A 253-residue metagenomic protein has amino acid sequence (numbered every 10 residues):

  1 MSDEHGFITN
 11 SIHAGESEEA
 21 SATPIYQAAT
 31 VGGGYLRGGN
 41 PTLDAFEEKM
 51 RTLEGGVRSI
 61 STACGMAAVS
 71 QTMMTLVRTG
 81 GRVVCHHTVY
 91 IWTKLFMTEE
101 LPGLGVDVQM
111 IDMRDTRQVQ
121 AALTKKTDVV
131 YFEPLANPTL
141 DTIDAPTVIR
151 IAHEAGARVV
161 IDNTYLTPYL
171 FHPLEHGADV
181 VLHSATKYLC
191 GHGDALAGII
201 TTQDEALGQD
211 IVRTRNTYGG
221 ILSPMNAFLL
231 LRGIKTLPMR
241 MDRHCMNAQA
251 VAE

Functional and structural regions predicted by a protein language model:
M1-Y26: Short conserved active-site loop signatures built around small residues
S2-D3, H13, S59-E253: Conserved PLP-enzyme active-site core in the AAT-like
S17, G32-G34, L207-G208: Short, acidic Gly/Pro/Ser/Thr-rich loop/turn segments
P24-S70, T75, W92-E100: Conserved N-terminal alpha-helix of the aminotransferase class I/II PLP-enzyme fold
